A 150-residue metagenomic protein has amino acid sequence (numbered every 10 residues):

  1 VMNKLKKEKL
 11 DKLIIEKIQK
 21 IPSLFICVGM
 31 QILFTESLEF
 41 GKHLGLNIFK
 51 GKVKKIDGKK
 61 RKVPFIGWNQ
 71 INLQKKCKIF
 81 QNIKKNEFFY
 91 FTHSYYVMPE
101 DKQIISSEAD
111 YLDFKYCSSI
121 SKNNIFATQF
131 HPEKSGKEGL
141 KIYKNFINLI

Functional and structural regions predicted by a protein language model:
M2-F65: Cysteine-nucleophile active-site neighborhood
K12-Q19, G51-I150: Amide-donor transfer/coupling interface in amidating biosynthetic enzymes
